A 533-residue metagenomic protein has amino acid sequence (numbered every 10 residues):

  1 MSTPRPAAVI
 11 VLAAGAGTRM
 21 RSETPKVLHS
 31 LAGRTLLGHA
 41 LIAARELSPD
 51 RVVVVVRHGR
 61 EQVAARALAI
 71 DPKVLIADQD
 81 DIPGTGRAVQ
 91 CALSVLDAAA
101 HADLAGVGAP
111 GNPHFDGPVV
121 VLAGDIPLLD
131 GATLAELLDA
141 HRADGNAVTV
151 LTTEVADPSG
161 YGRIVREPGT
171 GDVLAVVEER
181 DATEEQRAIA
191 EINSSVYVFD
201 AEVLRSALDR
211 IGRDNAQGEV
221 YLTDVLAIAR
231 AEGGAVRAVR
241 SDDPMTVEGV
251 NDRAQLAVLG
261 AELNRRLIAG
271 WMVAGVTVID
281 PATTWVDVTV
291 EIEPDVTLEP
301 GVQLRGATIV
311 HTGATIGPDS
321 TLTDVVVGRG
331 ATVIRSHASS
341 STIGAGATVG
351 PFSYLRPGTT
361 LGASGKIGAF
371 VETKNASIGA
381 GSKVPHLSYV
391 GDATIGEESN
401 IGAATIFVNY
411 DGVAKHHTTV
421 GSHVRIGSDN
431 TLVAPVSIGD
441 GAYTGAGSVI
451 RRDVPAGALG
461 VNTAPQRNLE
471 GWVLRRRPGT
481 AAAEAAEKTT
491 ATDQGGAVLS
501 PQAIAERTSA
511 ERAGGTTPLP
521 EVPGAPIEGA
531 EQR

Functional and structural regions predicted by a protein language model:
M1-A8, A16, R34-T133, D139 (+6 more regions): Conserved N-terminal catalytic core of the sugar/cofactor nucleotidyltransferase
T3-R5, A190-E293: Conserved alpha/beta core of the MobA/IspD/sugar-nucleotide pyrophosphorylase nucleotidyltransferase superfamily
L12-A13, V55, V121-A123, T149-E154 (+3 more regions): Short beta-strand segments
T24-S30, D81, I211-D214: Short glycine-enriched, charge-decorated loop/helix-capping segments at active-site entrances that position
L129-A216, T223, G234: Conserved core of the sugar-phosphate nucleotidyltransferase
T277-N462, Q466-N468: Structural signal for interior beta-strand "rungs" in well-ordered beta-sheet cores of soluble enzyme domains
A497-R533: Long, low-complexity, intrinsically disordered segments
